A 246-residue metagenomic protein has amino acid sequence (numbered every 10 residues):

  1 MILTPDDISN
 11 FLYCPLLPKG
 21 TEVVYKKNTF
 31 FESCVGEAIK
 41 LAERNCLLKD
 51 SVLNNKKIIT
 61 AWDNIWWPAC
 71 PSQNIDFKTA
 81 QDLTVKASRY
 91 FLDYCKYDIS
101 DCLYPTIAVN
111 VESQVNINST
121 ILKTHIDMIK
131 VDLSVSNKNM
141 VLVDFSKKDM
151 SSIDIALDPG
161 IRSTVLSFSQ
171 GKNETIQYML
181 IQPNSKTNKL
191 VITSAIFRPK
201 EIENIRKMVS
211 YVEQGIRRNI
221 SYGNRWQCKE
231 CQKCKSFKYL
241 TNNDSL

Functional and structural regions predicted by a protein language model:
M1-D6, N10-Y25, A61-P71, K138-L142 (+1 more regions): Short amphipathic alpha-helical segments and their helix-coil junctions
I2-L3, E22-E32, I153-I155, I220-W226: Structural motif
P5-S51, T84, E230-K233: Nuclease catalytic cores
D6-P18, C34, D50-A69, E174-K186: Short, compositionally biased low-complexity segments
A38-V111: A non-catalytic, helix-rich entry segment at domain boundaries
L41-N45, V165-Q170: Active-site catalytic microenvironments for nucleophilic, acid-base chemistry
A108-V165, I205-M208: Non-catalytic protein-protein interaction segments used by genome-maintenance enzymes to assemble and couple activities
F168-L246: Metal-dependent nuclease catalytic regions and adjoining charged, substrate-binding loops involved in nucleic-acid end
